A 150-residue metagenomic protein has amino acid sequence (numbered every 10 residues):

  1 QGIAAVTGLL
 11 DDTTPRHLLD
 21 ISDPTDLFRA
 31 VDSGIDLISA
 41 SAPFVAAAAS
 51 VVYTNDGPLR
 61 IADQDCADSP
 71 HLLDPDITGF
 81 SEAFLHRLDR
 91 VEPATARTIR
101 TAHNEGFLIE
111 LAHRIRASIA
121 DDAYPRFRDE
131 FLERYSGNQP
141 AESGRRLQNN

Functional and structural regions predicted by a protein language model:
Q1-L72: Glycine-rich phosphate/ribose-binding loops and adjacent secondary-structure elements that form binding surfaces
L73-N150: C-terminal extensions of enzymes
